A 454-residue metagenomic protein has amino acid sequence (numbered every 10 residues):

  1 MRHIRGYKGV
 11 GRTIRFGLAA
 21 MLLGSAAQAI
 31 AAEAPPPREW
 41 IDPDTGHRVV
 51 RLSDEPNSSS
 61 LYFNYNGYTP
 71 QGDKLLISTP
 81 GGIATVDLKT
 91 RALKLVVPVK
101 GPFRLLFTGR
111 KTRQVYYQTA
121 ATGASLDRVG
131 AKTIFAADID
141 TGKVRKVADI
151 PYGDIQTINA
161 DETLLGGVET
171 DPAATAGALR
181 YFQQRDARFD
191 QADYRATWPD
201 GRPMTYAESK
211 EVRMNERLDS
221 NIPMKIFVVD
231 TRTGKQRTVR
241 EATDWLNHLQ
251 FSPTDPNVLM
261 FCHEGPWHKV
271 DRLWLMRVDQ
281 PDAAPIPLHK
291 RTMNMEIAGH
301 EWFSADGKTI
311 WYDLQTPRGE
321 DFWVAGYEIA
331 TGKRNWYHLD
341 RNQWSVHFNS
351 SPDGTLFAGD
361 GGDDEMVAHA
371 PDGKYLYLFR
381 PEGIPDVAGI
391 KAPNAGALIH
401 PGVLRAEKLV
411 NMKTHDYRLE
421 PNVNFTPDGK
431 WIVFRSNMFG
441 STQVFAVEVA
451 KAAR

Functional and structural regions predicted by a protein language model:
A32-P37, R48-G81, L249: Beta-strand-rich domains and repeat architectures in extracellular enzymes and scaffolds, especially beta-propellers
A32-V50, N215-F227, A392-H400: Blade/loop signatures of beta-propeller domains
W40-S60, G402-M412: A short helix->beta-strand "capping" segment at the edge of beta-propeller domains
Y62-N64, P80-L126, K132-I134, D149-I150: Blade-loop segments of beta-propeller domains
Y65-K74, L105-Q114, Q118-T119, Q156-T170 (+4 more regions): Blade-terminus and WD-like Trp-Asp/Gly-His loop motifs, strongest in beta-propeller folds
G82-T85, G123-F135, A174-Y181, N221-F227 (+5 more regions): Structural motif
P102, Q118-M224, T238-E241: Asp-box/WD-like beta-propeller blade repeats and closely related beta-sheet repeat scaffolds
I310-W323, H338-L404: Loop/turn-rich, solvent-exposed surfaces of beta-rich toroidal or solenoidal domains
